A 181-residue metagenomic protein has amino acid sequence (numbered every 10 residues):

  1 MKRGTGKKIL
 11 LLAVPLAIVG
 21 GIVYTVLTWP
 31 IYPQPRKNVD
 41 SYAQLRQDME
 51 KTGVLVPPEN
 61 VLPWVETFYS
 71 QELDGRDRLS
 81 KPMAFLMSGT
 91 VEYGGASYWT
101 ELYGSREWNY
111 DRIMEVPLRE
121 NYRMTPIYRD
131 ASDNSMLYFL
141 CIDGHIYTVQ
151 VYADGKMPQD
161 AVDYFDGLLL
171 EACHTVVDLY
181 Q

Functional and structural regions predicted by a protein language model:
M1-I9, P33-P35, D178-Q181: Short, Lys/Arg-enriched, disordered terminal segments
M1-T25: N-terminal Sec-pathway targeting helices
G6, Y42-L45, A161: Short amphipathic alpha-helical segments that mediate assembly, nucleic-acid/protein binding, or membrane association
V23-N38: Sec-dependent signal peptide cleavage junction
T25-V26, L45, M49, F165: Long, compositionally biased, charged low-complexity segments
P35-L137: Short, solvent-exposed recognition patches
Y110-Q181: A short, solvent-exposed beta-edge/loop patch
